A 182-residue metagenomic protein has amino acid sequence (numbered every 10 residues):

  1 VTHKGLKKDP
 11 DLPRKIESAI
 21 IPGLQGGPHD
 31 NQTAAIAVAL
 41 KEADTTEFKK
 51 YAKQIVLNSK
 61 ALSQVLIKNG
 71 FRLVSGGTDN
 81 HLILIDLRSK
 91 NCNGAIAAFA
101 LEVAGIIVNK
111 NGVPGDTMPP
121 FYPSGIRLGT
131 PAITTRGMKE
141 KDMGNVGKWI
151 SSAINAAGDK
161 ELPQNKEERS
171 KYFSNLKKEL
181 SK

Functional and structural regions predicted by a protein language model:
V1-G5, P22, E42-T45, S89 (+4 more regions): Short, well-ordered loop/turn and helix-capping segments at boundaries between secondary-structure elements and domains
V1-N93: Active-site C-terminal subdomain of aminotransferase-like
R14, Q64, F99-E102, S174 (+1 more regions): Solvent-exposed alpha-helical segments within well-ordered globular domains of core cellular machineries
R14-E17, I21, I36, A43 (+4 more regions): Generic alpha-helix detector with strongest preference for long hydrophobic helices that associate with membranes
A61, V65-N69, I96-A104, A153: Generic non-transmembrane alpha-helical segments
R72-E140: Conserved PLP-binding catalytic core of the aspartate aminotransferase-like
P120-K182: PLP-dependent enzyme catalytic core of the Aspartate aminotransferase-like
